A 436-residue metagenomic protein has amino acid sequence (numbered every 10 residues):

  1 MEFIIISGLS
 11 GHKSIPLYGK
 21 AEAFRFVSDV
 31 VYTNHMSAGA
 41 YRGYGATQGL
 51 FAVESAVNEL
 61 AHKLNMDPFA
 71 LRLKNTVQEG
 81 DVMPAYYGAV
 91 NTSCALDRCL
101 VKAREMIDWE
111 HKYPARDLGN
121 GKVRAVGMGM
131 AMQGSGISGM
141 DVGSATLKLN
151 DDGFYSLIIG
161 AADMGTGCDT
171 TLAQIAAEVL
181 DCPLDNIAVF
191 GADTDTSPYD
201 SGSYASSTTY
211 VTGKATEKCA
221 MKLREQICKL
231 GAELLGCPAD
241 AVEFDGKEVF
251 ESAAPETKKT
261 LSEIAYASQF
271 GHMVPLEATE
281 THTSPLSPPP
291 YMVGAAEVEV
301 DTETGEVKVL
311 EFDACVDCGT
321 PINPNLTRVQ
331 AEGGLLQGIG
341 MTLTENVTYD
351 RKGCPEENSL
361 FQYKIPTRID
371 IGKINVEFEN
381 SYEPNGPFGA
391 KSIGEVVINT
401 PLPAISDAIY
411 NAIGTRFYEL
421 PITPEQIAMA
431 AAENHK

Functional and structural regions predicted by a protein language model:
M1-F51, N120-K436: Gly/Pro-rich active-site capping loops and adjacent beta-alpha segments that organize cofactor/substrate pockets
E54: P-loop NTPase catalytic cores that bind/hydrolyze ATP
V57-N58: Amphipathic alpha-helical segments within well-ordered protein domains
H62: Acidic-enriched catalytic cores of C-N bond-cleaving enzymes acting on peptides and small amides
F69: Conserved glycine-bearing catalytic or ligand-binding loops at nucleotide- and phosphate-handling centers of large
L73-K148, I365: Accessory "access/gating" subregions that flank catalytic or transport cores
